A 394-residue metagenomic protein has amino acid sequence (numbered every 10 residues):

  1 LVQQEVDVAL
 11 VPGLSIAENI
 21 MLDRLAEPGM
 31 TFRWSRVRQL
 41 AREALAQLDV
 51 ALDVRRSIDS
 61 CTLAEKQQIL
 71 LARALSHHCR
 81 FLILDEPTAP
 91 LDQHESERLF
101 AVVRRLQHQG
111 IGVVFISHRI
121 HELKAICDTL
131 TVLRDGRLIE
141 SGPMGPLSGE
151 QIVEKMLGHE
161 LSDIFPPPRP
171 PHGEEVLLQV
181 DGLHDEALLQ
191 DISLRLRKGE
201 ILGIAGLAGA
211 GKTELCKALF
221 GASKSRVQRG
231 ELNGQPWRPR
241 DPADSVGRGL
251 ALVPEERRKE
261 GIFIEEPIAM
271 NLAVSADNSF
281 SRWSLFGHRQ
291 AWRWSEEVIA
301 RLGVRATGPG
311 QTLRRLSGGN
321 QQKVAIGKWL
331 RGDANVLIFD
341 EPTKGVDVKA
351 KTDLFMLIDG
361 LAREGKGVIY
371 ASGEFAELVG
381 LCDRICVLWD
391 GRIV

Functional and structural regions predicted by a protein language model:
L1-V394: Glycine-rich phosphate-binding loops of nucleotide-dependent enzymes
